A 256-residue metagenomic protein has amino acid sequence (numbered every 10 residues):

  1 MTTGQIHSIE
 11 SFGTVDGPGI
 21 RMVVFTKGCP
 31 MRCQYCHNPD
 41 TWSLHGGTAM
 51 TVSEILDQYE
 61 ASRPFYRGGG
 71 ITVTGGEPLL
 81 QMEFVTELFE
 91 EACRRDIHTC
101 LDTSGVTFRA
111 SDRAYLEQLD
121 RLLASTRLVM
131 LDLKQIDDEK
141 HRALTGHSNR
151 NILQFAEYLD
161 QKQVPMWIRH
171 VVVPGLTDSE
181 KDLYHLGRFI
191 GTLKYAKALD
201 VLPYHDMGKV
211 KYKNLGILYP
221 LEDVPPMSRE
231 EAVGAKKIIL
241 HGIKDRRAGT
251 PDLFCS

Functional and structural regions predicted by a protein language model:
M1-T26, P30-G46, A61-R67: N-terminal [4Fe-4S]-dependent radical SAM core
M1-V15, W167, V172-S256: Auxiliary Fe-S-binding modules of radical SAM enzymes
G17, Y35, L44, M82 (+3 more regions): Generic domain-boundary/flexible-linker signal
D40-L44, R142-S148, G216-P225: Short glycine-enriched, charge-decorated loop/helix-capping segments at active-site entrances that position
G47-D57: Short cysteine/histidine-rich metal-coordination sites, predominantly Zn2+-binding motifs
L56, E60-G70, L79-M207: Conserved AdoMet/S-adenosylmethionine-binding subsite of the radical SAM
G75-G76: Short acidic donor-binding/metal-coordinating loop in glycosyltransferase active sites
